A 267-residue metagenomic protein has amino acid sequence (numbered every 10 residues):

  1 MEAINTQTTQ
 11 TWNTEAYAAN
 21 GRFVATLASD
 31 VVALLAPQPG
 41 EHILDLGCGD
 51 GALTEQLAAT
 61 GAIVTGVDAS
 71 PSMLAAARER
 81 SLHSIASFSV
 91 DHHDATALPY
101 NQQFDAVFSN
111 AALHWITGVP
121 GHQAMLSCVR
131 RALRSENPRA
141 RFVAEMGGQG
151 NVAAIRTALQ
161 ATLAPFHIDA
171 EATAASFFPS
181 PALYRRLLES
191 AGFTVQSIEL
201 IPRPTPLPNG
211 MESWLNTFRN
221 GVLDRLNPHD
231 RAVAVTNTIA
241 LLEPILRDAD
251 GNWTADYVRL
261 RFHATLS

Functional and structural regions predicted by a protein language model:
M1-E41, A52-Q56: Conserved class I S-adenosyl-L-methionine
H42-L44, D50-A97: Class I SAM-dependent methyltransferase SAM/SAH-binding core
T96-V107: A short acidic, Gly/Pro-enriched loop at the edge of an enzyme's catalytic core that lines a small-molecule cofactor
A106-P120, M146: A short SAM/SAH-binding and catalytic strip from SAM-dependent methyltransferases
H122-R141: A short glycine-rich, Lys/Arg-flanked "PGG" loop and its adjoining helix->strand segment in the class I
R141-F166: Conserved class I S-adenosyl-L-methionine
F177-A191: Short alpha-helix
Q196-D250: C-terminal helical/coil "lid" or tail adjacent to the Rossmann-like core of SAM-dependent
